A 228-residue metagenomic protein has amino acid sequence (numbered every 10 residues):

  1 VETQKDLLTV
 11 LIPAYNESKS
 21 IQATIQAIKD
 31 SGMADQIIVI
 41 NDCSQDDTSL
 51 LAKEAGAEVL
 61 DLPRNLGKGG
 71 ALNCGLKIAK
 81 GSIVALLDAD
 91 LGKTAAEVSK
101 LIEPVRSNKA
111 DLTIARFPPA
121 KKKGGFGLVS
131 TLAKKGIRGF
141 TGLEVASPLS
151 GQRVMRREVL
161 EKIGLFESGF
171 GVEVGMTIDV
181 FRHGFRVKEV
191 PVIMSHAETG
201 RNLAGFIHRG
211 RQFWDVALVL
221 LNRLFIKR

Functional and structural regions predicted by a protein language model:
L7-T9, Q36, G175: Cell-envelope/extracellular polymer assembly enzymes that use nucleotide-activated donors
N16-D30: Short, well-formed alpha-helical segments that are part of the catalytic scaffolds of diverse glycosyltransferases
K19-A23, D46-A55: Acidic helix N-cap motif at the loop->helix transition within catalytic regions of sugar-transfer enzymes
D35-I38, S49-I78: Conserved donor nucleotide-binding strand/loop of the catalytic core
N41-S49, L91: A conserved acidic beta->alpha catalytic loop
R64, G70-I78, A95-F170, A197-L221: Acceptor/aglycone-binding surface of glycosyltransferases and processive sugar-polymer synthases
V84: Short aromatic/hydrophobic "clamp" motif used to bind/position activated sugar donors
S168, I178-S195: Catalytic donor-sugar/metal-binding loop of nucleotide-sugar-dependent glycosyltransferases
